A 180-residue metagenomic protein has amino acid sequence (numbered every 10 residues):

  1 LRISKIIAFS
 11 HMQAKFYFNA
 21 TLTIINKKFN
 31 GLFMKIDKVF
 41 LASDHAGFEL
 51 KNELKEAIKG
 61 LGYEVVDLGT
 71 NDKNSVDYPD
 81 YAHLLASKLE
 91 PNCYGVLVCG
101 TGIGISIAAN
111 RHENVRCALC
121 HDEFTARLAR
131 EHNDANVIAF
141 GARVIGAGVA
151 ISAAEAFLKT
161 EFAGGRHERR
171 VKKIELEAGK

Functional and structural regions predicted by a protein language model:
F9, K15-F33: Short, Lys/Arg-enriched N-terminal segments with co-localized hydrophobic residues within the first ~10-30 amino acids
K38-L54: N-terminal beta1-alpha1 ligand-phosphate binding loop
K38-V39, N92-G95, N114-R116: Short active-site oxyanion
E64-S75: A short beta-strand-loop structural module common to alpha/beta enzyme folds
Y81-T101: Short, structured active-site "lid" loops
V98, G104-A139: Mid-chain, well-packed structural core segment of small domains
F124-K180: C-terminal binding/interaction regions
